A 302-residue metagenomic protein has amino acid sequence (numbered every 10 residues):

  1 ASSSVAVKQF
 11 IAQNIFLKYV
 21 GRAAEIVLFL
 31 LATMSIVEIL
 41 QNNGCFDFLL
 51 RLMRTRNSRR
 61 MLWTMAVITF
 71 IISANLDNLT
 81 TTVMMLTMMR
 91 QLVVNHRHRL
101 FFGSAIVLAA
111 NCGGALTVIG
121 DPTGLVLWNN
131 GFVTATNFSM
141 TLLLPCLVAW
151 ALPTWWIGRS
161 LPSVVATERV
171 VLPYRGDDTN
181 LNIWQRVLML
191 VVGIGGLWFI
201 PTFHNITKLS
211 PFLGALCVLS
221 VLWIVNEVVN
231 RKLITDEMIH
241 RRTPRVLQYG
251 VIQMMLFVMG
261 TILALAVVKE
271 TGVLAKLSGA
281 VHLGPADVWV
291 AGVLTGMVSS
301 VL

Functional and structural regions predicted by a protein language model:
A1-I11, T55, S160-V192, W223-M255: Intrinsically disordered, low-complexity non-transmembrane regions of multi-pass membrane transporters
S2, N43, D47-L50, M65 (+1 more regions): Transmembrane helical segments that form the transport core of multi-pass membrane transport proteins
K8-I26, A135-L144, L181-N182, H204-G214 (+2 more regions): Interfacial loop-to-helix junctions that mark the boundaries of transmembrane helices in multi-pass membrane
V27, L62-V67, G103-S104, S139-L143 (+4 more regions): Hydrophobic alpha-helical transmembrane segments
V37-G44, I72-M84, G113-D121, A266-T271 (+1 more regions): Short helix-coil transition sites and intra-membrane helix breaks within transmembrane domains of multi-pass
N42-G44, T55-R60, R90-L100, L127-F138 (+1 more regions): Juxtamembrane helix-boundary/capping and inter-helix hinge elements in multi-pass membrane proteins
R60-A115, V126: Hydrophobic transmembrane alpha-helices that form the pore/transport pathway of multi-pass ion and small-solute
N95-L100, S104, L116-T117, V133-Q185 (+1 more regions): Juxtamembrane and boundary regions of transmembrane helices in multi-pass small-molecule transporters and channels
